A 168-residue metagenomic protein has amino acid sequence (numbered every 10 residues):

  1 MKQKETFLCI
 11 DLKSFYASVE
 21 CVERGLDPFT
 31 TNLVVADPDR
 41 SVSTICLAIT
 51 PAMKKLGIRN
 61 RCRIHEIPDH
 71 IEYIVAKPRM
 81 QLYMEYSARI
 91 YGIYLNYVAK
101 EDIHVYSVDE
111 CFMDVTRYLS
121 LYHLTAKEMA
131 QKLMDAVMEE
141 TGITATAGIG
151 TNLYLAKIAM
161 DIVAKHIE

Functional and structural regions predicted by a protein language model:
M1-F112, D161: Residues that scaffold, gate, or flank divalent-cation-dependent active/transport sites
S18-E20, T116-R117, L155: Active-site-proximal flexible loops/turns
G92, R117, D135: Acidic (Asp/Glu) carboxylate-rich active-site/surface patches
V108-D114, T151-A156: Short, conserved phosphate-binding/catalytic loop or strand-edge motifs used in phosphoryl-/nucleotidyl-transfer
L119-Y122: Short, charged/polar, Gly/Pro-enriched secondary-structure boundary elements
T125-E168: Long, highly charged, low-complexity intrinsically disordered interaction regions that mediate electrostatic DNA/RNA
